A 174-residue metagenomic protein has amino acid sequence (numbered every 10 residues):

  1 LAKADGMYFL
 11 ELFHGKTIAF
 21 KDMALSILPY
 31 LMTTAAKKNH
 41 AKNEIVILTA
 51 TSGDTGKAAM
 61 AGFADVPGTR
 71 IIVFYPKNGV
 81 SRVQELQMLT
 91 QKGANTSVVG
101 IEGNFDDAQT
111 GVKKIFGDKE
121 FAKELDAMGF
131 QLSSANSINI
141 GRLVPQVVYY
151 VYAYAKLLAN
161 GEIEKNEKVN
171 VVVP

Functional and structural regions predicted by a protein language model:
L1-P174: PLP-dependent amino-acid enzyme catalytic core
